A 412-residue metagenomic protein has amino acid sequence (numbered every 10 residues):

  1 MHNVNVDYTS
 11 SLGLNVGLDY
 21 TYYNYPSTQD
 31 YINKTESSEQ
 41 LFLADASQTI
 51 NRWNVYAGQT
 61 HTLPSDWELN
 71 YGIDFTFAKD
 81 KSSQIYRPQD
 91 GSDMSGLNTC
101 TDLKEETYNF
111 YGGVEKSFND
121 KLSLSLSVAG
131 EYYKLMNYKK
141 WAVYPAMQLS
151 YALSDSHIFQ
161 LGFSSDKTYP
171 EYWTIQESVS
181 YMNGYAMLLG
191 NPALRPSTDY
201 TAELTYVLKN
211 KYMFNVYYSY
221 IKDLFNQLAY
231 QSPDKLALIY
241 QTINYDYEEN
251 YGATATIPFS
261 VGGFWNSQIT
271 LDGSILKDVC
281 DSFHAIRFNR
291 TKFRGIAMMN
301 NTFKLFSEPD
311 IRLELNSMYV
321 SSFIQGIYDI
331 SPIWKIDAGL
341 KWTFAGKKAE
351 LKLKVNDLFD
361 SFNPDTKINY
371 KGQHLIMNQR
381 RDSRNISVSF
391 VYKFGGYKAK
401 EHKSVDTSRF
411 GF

Functional and structural regions predicted by a protein language model:
M1, S38-A46, S92-C100, E131-M136 (+7 more regions): Extracellular loop and loop/strand-boundary signature of outer-membrane beta-barrel proteins
M1-K140, A152, Y212-N215, E249-D272 (+1 more regions): Face-selective signature of the C-terminal outer-membrane beta-barrel domain
H2-V4, T49-W53, D102-Y108, K139-V143 (+6 more regions): Residues that define the transmembrane beta-barrel architecture of outer-membrane proteins
Y20-P26, F75-K81, V128-M136, F163-Y169 (+9 more regions): Transmembrane beta-strands of outer-membrane beta-barrel pores
P26-E36, K81-D90, M136-Y144, Y172-S180 (+8 more regions): Outer-membrane beta-barrel translocator domains and adjoining extracellular loop/strand segments of Gram-negative
L103, K167-V216, Y220-K222, L238-G252 (+2 more regions): Outer-membrane beta-barrel signature, preferentially recognizing the C-terminal barrel domain of Gram-negative
N244-V320: Gram-negative outer-membrane beta-barrel transporters
R290-F412: Conserved C-terminal beta-signal and adjacent last beta-strands/turns of outer-membrane beta-barrel proteins
